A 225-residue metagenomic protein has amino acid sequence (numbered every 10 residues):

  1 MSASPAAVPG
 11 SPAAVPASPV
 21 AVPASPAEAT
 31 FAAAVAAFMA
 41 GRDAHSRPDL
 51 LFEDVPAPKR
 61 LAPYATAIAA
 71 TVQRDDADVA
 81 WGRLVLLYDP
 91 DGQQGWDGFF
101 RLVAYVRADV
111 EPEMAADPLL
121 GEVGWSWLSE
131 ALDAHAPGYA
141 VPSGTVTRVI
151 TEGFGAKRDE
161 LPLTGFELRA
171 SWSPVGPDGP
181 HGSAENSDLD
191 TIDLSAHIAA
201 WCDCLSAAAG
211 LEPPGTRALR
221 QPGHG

Functional and structural regions predicted by a protein language model:
M1-P58: Short, extreme N-terminal leader segments that mark the start of a protein/domain
A3, A7, R47, D75 (+2 more regions): Interaction-mediating elements
G41-R83: A structural/positional concept
A67-R107: A glycine-rich, hydrophobic loop/mini-helix early in the fold
D97-P112, P162-W172: Glycine-rich, often proline-containing surface loops adjacent to acidic residues and nearby aromatics that form
P118-A156: Short, internal acidic amphipathic alpha-helical interface segments that mediate docking to partner proteins
G144, I150-V175: Amphipathic protein-protein interaction modules
W172-G225: Mixed-charge, glycine-accented linear interaction segment located at domain edges/termini
